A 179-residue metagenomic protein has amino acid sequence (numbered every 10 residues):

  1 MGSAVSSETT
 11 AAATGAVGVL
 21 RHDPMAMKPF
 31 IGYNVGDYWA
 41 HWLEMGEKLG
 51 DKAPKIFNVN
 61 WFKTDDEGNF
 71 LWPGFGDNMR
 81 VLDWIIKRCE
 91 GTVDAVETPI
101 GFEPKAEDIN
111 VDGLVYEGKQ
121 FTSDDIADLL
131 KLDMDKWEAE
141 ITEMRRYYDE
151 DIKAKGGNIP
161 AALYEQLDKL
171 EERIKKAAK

Functional and structural regions predicted by a protein language model:
M1-K179: Conserved NTP phosphate-binding and transfer environment spanning the P-loop NTPase/kinase superfamily
